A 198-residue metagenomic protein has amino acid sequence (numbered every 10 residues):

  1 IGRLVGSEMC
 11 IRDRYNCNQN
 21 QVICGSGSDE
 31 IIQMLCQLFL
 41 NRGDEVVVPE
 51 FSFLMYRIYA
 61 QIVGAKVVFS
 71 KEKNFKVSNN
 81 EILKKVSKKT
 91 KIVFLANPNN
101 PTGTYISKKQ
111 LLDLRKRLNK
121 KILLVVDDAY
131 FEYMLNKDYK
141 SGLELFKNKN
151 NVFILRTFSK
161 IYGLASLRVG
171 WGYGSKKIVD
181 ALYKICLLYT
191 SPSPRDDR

Functional and structural regions predicted by a protein language model:
I1-G6, I11, Y189-R198: Single conserved hydrophobic/aromatic residue that forms the stacking wall/gate of nucleotide- or nucleobase-binding
V5-G6, V63-G64, N148: Short, structured coil segments at secondary-structure junctions
E8-E45: Phosphate-binding glycine-rich loop
S28-D29, F53, N97-P101, F131 (+1 more regions): Short glycine-rich anion-binding loops that position phosphate/pyrophosphate groups of nucleotides and phosphorylated
L38-L95: PLP-dependent aminotransferase-like
Q61, N79-K88, P101-L124, D128-S159: Active-site pre-lysine segment of PLP-dependent enzymes
K147-S191, R195-R198: Conserved core segment of the aminotransferase class I/II
